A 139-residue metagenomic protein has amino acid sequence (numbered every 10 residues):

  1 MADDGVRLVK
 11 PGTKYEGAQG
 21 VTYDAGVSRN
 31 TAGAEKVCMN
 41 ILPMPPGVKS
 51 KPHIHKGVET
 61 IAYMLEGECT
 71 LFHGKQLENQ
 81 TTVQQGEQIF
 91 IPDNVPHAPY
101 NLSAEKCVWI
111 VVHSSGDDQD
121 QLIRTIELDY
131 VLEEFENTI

Functional and structural regions predicted by a protein language model:
M1-K36, K51, R124-I139: A short, N-terminal "cap"/entry segment at the start of jelly-roll beta-barrel domains of the cupin/DSBH fold
A32-E35, M44-V48, E66-T70, S115 (+1 more regions): Short, charged/polar surface micro-motifs in flexible loops or helix N-caps
M39-P43, I61, Q80, Q88-F90: Conserved hydrophobic/aromatic beta-strand scaffold that supports enzyme active sites
N40-K56: Conserved short histidine dyad/triad with adjacent acidic residue
K51-H53, L71-F72, Q80, I91 (+1 more regions): Short beta-strand His + acidic residue motifs that chelate non-heme Fe in jelly-roll/DSBH and cupin folds
V58-Q85: A short beta-strand-loop-beta hairpin characteristic of the jelly-roll/cupin
Q84-Q85, D93-Q119: Ligand-binding loop in jelly-roll beta-barrel domains
